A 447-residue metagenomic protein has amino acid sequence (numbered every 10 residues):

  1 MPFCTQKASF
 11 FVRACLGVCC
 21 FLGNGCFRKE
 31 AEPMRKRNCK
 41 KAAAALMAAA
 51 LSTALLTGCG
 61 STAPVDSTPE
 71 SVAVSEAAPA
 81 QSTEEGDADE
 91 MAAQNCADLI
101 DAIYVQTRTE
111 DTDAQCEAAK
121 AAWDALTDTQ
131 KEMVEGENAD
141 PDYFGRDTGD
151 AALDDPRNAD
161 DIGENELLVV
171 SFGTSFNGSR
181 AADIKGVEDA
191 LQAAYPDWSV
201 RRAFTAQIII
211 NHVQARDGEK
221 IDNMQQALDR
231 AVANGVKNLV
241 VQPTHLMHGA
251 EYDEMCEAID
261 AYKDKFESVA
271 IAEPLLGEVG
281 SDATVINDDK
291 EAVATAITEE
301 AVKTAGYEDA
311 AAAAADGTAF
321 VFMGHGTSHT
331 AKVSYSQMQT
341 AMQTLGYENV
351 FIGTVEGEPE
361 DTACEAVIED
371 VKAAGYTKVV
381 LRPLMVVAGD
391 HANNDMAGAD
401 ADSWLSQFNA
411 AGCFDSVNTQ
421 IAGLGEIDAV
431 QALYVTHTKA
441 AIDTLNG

Functional and structural regions predicted by a protein language model:
T5-A8, A14, A31, T68 (+1 more regions): Ala/Thr-enriched low-complexity intrinsically disordered regions
F10-P33: Short, Lys/Arg-enriched N-terminal segments with co-localized hydrophobic residues within the first ~10-30 amino acids
F27-L46: Bacterial Sec-dependent N-terminal signal peptides
A54-G58: C-terminal motif of bacterial Sec signal peptides marking the signal peptidase cleavage site
G60-T62: Bacterial signal peptide processing site
V65-D87: Low-complexity, Pro/Thr/Ser/Glu-rich flexible segments characteristic of extracytoplasmic/periplasmic regions
E84-D150: Beta-rich interaction/scaffold domains
A88-E90, N138-G447: Extended amphipathic ligand-handling, pore-lining, and cofactor/metal-binding catalytic surfaces
